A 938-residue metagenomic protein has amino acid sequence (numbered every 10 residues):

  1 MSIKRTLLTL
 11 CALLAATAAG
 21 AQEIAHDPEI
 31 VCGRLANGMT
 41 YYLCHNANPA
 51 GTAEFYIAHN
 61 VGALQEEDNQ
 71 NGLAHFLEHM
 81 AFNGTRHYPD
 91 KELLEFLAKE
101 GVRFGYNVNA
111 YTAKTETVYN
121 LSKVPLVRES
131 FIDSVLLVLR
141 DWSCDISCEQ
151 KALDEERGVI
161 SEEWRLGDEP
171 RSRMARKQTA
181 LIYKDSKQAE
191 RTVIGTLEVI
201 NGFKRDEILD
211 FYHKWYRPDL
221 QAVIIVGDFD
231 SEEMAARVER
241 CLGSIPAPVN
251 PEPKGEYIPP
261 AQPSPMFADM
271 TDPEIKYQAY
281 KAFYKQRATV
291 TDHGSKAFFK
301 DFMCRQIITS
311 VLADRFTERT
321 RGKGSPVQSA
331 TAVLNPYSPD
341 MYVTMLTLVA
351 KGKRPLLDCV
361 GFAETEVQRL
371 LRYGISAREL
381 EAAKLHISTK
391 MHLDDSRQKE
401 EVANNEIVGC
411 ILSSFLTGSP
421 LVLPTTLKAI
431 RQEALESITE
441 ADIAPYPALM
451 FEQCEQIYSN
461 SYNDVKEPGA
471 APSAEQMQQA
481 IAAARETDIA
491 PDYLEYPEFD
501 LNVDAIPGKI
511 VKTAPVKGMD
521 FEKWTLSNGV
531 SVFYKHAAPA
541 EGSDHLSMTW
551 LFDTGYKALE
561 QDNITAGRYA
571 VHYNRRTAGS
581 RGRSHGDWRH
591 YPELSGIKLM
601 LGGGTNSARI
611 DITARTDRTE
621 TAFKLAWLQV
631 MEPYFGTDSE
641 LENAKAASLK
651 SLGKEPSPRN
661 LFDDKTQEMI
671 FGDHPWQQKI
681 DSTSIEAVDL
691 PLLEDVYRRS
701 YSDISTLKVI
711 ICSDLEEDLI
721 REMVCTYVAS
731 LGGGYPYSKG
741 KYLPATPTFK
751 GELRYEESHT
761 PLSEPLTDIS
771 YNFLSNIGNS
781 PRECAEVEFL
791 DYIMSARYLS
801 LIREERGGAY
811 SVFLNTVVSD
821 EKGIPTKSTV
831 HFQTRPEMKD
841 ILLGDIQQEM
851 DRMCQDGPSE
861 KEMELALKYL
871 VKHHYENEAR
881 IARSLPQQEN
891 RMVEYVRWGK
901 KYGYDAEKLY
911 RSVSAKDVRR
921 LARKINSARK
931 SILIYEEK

Functional and structural regions predicted by a protein language model:
M1-I3: N-terminal secretory signal peptides that target proteins for export/translocation
L7-T9, A21-E95, S134-L137, L209-G324 (+6 more regions): His/Glu-rich zincin catalytic helix
T9-T17: Bacterial N-terminal signal peptides
C44, P49-E66, L73-A74, K91-D141 (+12 more regions): M16 family metallopeptidases and their MPP-like homologs
F96, D145-C148, A152-L153, I438-D442 (+3 more regions): Peptidyl-prolyl cis-trans isomerase
S419-D488: Extended, hydrophobic interaction surfaces within ordered domains
